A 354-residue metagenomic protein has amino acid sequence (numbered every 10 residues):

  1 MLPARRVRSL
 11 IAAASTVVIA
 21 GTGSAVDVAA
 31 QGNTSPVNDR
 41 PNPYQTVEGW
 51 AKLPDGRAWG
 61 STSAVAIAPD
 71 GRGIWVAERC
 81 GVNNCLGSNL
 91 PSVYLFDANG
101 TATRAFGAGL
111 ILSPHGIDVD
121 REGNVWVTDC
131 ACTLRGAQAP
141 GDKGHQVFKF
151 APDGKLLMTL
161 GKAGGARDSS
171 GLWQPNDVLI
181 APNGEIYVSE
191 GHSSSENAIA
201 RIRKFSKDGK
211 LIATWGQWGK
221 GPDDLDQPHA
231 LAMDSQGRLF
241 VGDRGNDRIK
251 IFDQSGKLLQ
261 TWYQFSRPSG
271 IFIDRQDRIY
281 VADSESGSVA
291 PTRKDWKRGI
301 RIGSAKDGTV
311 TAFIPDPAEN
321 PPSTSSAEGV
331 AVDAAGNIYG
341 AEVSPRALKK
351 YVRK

Functional and structural regions predicted by a protein language model:
M1-A14, T22: Bacterial N-terminal signal peptides that target proteins for export
I11, I19, T34-S35: Short hydrophobic/aromatic-rich motifs at helix boundaries and adjacent loops
A14-V17, E48: Active-site-proximal helix/loop capping residues that flank conserved catalytic or ligand/cofactor
V17-D27: C-terminal segment of classical bacterial N-terminal signal peptides
V26-K354: Eukaryotic scaffold repeat domains enriched in small/polar residues
